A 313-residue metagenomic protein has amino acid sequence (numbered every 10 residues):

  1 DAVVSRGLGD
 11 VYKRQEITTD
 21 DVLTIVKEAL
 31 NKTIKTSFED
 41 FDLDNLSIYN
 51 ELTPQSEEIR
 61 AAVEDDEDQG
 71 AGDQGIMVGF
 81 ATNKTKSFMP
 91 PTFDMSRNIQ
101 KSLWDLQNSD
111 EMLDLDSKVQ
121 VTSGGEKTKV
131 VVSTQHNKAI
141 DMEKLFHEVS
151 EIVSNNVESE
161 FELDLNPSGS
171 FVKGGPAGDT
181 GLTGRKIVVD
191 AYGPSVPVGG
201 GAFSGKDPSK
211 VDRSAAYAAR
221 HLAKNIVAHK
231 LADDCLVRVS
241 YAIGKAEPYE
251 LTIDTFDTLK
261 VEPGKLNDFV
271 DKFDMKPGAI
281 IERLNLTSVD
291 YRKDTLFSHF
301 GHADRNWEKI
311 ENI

Functional and structural regions predicted by a protein language model:
D1-Y12: Single conserved hydrophobic/aromatic residue that forms the stacking wall/gate of nucleotide- or nucleobase-binding
D10-R14, K129-H136, E250-T255: Short, hydrophobic beta-strand segments
K13-L30, F80, K84-S87, S214 (+2 more regions): Glycine-rich and small/hydrophobic secondary-structure elements
T24, E28-G174, L296, G301 (+1 more regions): Glycine-rich, mobile lid/loop segments that gate access to catalytic sites or pores
S37-F38, Q107, N156-V157, K206-K210 (+3 more regions): Flexible helix-coil linker/hinge segments at domain or subdomain boundaries
A81-K101, K206-K230: Alpha-helical support elements that line or immediately flank enzyme active sites and cofactor-binding pockets
I140-I226: Glycine-rich anion/phosphate-binding loop at the beta-strand->alpha-helix junction
D234-I313: Internal helix-turn-beta structural module
